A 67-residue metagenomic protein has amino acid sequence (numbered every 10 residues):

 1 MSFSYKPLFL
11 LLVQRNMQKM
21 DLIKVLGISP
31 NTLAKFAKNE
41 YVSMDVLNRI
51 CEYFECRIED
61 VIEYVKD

Functional and structural regions predicted by a protein language model:
M1-M20: A short, Lys/Arg-rich alpha-helix, primarily the initiator
L12, I23, C51: The alpha-helix within a helix-turn-helix
D21, T32, D60: Residues in the helix-turn-helix
G27-V42: Recognition helix of helix-turn-helix/homeodomain-like DNA-binding domains that insert into the DNA major groove
R49-C51, V61-I62: Hydrophobic micro-packing sites on short alpha-helices
E63-D67: Short amphipathic recognition helices of helix-turn-helix/homeodomain-type DNA-binding modules
